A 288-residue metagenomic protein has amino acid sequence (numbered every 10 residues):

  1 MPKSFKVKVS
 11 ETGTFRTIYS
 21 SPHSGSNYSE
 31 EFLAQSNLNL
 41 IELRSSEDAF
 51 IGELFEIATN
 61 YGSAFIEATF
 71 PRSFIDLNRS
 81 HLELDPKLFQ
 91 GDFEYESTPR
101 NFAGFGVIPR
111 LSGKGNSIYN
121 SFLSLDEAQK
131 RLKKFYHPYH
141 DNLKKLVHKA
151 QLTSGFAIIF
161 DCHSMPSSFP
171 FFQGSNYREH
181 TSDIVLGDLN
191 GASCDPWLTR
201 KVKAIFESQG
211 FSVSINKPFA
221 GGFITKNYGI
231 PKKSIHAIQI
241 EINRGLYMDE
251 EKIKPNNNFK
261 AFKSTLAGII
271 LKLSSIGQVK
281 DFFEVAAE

Functional and structural regions predicted by a protein language model:
M1-I159, S164-E288: N-terminal catalytic or cofactor-binding beta/alpha core of small enzyme domains
